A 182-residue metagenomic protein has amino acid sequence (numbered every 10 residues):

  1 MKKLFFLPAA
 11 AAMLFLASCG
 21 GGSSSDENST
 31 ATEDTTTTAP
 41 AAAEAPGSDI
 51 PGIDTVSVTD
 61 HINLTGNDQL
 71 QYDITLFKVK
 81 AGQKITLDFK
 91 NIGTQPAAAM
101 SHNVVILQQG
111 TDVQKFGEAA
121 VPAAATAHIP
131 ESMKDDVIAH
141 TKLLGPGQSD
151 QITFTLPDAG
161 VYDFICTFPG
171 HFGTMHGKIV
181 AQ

Functional and structural regions predicted by a protein language model:
M1-L4: Positively charged n-region of N-terminal signal peptides that target proteins for export
F6-M13: Sec-dependent N-terminal signal peptides
F15-S18: C-terminal motif of bacterial Sec signal peptides marking the signal peptidase cleavage site
G20-A43: Short, low-complexity, disordered segments immediately C-terminal to signal peptides in bacterial exported proteins
P40-D49, K90-I92, A139-Q182: Extracellular/periplasmic metallocenter environments
D54-I85: N-terminal edge beta-strand
V104-V113, F172, A181-Q182: Short edge-strand/loop segments of extracellular domains
T111-P157: Extracytoplasmic beta-sandwich strand-turn segments characteristic of Greek-key/jelly-roll folds
